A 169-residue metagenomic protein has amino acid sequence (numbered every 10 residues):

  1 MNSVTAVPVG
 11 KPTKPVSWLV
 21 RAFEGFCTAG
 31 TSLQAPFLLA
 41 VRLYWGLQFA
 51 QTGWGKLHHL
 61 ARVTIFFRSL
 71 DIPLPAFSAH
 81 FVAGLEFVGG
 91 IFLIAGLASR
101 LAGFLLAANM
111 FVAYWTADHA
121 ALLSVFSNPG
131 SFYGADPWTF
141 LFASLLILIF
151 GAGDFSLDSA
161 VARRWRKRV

Functional and structural regions predicted by a protein language model:
M1-H58, A76-G84, V88-I91, A95-V169: Extended, low-polarity transmembrane helix blocks
L60-P73, R100: Short juxtamembrane and helix-loop transition motifs at transmembrane-helix boundaries in membrane proteins
